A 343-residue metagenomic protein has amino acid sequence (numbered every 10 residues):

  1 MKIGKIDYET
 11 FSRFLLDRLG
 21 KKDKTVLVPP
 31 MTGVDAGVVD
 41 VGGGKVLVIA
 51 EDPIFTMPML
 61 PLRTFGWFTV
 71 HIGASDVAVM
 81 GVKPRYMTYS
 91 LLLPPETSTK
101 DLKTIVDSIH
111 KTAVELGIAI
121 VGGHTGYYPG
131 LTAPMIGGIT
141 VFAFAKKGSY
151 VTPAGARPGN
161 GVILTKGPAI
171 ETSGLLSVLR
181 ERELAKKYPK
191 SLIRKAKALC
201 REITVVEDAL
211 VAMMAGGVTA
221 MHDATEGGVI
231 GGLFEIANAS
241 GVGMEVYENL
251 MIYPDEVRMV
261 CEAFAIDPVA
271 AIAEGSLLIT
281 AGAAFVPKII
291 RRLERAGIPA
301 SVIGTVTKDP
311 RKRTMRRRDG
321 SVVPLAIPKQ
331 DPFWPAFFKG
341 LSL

Functional and structural regions predicted by a protein language model:
M1-L343: Helix-biased detector of long, well-ordered alpha-helical tracts
